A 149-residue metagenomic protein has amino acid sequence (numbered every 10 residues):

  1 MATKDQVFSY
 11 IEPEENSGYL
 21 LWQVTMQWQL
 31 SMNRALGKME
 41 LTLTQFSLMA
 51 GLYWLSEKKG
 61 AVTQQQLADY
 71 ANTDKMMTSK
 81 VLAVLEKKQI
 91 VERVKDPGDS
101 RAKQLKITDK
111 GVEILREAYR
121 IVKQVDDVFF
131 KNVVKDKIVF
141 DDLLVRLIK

Functional and structural regions predicted by a protein language model:
M1-M39, K88, K131: N-terminal leader segment of winged-helix/HTH proteins
M1-Y10, K59, R120, K135-K149: C-terminal regulatory/oligomerization modules of transcriptional regulators
P13, L41, V62, I107 (+1 more regions): Alpha-helical hairpin
M26, L30-D74: N-terminal helix-turn-helix DNA-binding core of bacterial DNA-binding proteins
Q64, L82-A83: Short, hydrophobic-biased segments on the C-terminal half of alpha helices that form "recognition helices"
A83-D142: Charged, amphipathic alpha-helical coiled-coil/dimerization segments
